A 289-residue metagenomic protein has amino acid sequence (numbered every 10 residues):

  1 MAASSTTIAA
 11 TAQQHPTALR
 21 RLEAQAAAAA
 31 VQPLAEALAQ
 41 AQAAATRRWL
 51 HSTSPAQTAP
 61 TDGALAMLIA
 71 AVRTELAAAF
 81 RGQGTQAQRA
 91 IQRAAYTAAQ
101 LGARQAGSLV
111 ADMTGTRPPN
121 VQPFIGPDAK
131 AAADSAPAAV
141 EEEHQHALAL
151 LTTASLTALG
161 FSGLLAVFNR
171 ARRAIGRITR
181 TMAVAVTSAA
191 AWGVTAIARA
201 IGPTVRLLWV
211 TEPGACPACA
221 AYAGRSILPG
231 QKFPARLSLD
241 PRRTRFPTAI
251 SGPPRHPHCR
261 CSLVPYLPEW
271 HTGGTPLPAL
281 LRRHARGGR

Functional and structural regions predicted by a protein language model:
M1-R177, L267-R289: N-terminal leader/targeting and assembly helices and adjacent pre-domain segments
R173-T272: Acidic, glycine-rich two-metal-ion catalytic cores of nucleic acid-processing enzymes
